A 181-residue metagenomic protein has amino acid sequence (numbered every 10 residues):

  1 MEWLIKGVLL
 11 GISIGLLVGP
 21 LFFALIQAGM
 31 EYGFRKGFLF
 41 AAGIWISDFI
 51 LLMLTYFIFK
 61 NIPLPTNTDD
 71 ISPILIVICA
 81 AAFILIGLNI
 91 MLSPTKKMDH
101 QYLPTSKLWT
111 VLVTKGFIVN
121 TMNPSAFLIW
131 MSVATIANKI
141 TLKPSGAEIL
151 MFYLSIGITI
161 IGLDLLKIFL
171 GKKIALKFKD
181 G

Functional and structural regions predicted by a protein language model:
E2-P73, S132-M151: Juxtamembrane transmembrane-helix termini in multi-pass membrane transport proteins
G11-P20, M122-A126, G162-D164: Short helix-coil transition sites and intra-membrane helix breaks within transmembrane domains of multi-pass
S47-F59, F83-G87, A126-W130, L163-G171: Alpha-helical transmembrane segments and their lipid-water interface positions in multi-pass membrane proteins
N67-M98, I156-L170, L176-G181: Selective transmembrane alpha-helices of multi-pass membrane proteins
P94-K115: Cytosolic-biased juxtamembrane loops and peripheral soluble domains of multi-pass membrane proteins
K96-M98, W130-N138, L166: Multi-pass membrane proteins that catalyze or facilitate reactions on polyprenyl-/lipid-phosphate substrates and their
W109-S132: Selected transmembrane alpha-helices and immediately adjacent juxtamembrane segments of polytopic inner-membrane
